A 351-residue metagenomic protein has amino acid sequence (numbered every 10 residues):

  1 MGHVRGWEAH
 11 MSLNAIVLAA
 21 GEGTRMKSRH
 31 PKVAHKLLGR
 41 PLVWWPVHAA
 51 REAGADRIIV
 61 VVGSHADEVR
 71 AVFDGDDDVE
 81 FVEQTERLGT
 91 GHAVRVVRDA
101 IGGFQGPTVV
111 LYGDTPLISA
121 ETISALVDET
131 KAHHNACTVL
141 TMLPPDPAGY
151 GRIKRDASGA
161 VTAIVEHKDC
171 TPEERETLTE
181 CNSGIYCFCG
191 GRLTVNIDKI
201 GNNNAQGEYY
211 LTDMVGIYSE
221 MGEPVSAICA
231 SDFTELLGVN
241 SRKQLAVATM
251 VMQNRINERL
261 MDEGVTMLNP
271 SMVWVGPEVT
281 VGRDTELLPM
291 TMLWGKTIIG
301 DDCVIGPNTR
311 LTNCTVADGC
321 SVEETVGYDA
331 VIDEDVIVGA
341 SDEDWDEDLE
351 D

Functional and structural regions predicted by a protein language model:
G2-N14, P41-A132: Conserved N-terminal catalytic core of the sugar/cofactor nucleotidyltransferase
W7, Q206-D351: Left-handed beta-helix
W7-S28: N-terminal nucleotide-binding beta1-loop-alpha1 segment
A15-V17, V60, V109-V110, C137-L140 (+1 more regions): Structural beta-sheet core signal
H30-K36, I200-N203: Short glycine-enriched, charge-decorated loop/helix-capping segments at active-site entrances that position
V33, D78-E80, A160, P224-S226 (+1 more regions): Conserved beta-strand segments of alpha/beta enzyme cores
K36, L117, C187, G238-V239: Short aromatic/basic micro-patch
D67, D77, I118-A205: Conserved core of the sugar-phosphate nucleotidyltransferase
